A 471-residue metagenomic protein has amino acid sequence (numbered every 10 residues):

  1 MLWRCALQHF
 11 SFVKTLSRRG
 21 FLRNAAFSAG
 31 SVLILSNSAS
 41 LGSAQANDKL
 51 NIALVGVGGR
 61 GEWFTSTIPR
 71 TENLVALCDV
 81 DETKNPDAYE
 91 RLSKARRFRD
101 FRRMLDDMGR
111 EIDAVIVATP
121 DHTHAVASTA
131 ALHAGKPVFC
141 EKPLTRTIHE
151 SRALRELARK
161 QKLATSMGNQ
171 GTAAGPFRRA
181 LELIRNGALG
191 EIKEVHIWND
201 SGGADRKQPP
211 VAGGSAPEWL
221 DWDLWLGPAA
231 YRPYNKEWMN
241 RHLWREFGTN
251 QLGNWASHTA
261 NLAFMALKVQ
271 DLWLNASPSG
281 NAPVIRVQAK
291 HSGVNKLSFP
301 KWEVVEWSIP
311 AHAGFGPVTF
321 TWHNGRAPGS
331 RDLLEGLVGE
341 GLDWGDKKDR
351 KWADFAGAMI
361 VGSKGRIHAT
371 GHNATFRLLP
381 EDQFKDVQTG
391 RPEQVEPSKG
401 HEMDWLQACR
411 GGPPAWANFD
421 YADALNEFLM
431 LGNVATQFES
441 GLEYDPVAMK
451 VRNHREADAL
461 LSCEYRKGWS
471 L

Functional and structural regions predicted by a protein language model:
M1-L16: N-terminal secretory signal peptides
S11-K14, G20-S40: N-terminal export signals
L35-T71: C-terminal segment of N-terminal export signals and the immediately downstream linker at the start of the mature
L74-R91: NAD(P)-binding Rossmann-fold cofactor-contacting core
P120-D121, A125-A173, G187: Beta-strand-loop-alpha-helix segment that lines the small-molecule cofactor/substrate pocket of alpha/beta enzymes
H196-M239, S462-E464: Core domains of carbohydrate- and sulfate-ester-processing enzymes
D223-F315, R326-G329, E335: Rossmann-like dinucleotide-binding domain that binds NAD(P)(H)
N295-L297, S308-K399: NAD(P)-dinucleotide binding in Rossmann-like oxidoreductases
